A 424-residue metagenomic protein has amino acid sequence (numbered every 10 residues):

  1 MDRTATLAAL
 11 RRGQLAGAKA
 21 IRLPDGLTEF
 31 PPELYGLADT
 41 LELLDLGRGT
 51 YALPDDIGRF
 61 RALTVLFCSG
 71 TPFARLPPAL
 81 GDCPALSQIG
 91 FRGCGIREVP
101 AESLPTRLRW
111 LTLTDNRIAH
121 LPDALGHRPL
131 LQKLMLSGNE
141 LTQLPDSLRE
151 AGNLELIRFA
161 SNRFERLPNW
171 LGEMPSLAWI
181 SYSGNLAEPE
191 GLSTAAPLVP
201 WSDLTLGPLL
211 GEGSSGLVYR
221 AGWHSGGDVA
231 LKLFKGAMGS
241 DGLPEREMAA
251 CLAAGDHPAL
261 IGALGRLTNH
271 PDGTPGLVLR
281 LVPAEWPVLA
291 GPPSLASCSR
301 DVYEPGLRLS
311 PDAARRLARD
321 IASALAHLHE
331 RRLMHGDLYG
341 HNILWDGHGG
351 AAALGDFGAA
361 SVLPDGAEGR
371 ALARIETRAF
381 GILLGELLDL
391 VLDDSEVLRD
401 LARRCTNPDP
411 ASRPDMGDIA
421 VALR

Functional and structural regions predicted by a protein language model:
M1-T114, H120-D123, P175-L209, A237: The feature captures the LRR N-terminal capping module
S215-A250: ATP-binding glycine-rich loop module of kinase domains
A249-L260: Structural motif at the C-terminus of the N-lobe alphaC helix and the adjacent alphaC-beta4 loop of the Hanks-type
G262-P275: Short beta-strand micro-motifs within the conserved protein kinase catalytic domain, predominantly in the N-lobe
D272-P287: Conserved short submotifs of the Hanks-type protein kinase catalytic core that shape the nucleotide-binding pocket
L317-A318: Activation segment signature within eukaryotic-like protein kinase domains
L325, H329-D346: Catalytic-loop of the protein kinase fold
A353, F357-R404, P408: C-lobe/activation-segment region of protein kinase-like
